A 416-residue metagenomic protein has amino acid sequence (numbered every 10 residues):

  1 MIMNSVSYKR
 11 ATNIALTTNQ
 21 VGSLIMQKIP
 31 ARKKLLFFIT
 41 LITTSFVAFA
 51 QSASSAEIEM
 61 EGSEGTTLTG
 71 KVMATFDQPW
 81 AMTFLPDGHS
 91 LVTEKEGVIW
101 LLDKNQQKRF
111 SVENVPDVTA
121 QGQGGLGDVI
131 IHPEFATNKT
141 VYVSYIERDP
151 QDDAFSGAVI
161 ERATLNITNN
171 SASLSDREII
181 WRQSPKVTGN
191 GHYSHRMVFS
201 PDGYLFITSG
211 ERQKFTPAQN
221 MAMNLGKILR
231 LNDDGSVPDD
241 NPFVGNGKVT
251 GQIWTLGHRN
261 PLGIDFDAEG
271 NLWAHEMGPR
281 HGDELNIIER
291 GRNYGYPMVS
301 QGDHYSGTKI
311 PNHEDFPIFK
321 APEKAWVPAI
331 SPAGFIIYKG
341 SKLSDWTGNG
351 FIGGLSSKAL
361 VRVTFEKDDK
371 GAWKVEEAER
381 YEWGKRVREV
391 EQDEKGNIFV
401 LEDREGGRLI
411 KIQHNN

Functional and structural regions predicted by a protein language model:
A11, T18, I25-F38: Bacterial N-terminal signal peptides that target proteins for export
F37-A48: Bacterial N-terminal signal peptides
Q51-F215, G263, N271-A274, G278 (+2 more regions): Acidic, Gly/Ser/Thr-rich repeat motifs that build Ca2+-stabilized beta-propeller blades
S111-G122, D176-G189, G235-W254, M298-W326: Surface-exposed loop and turn segments in beta-propeller and other repeat-based domains that flank or scaffold
V159-I167, M223-D233, I288: Beta-propeller blade signature
V249-E284: Repeat-solenoid scaffold signature
A372-Q392: Conserved blade-ending motifs and adjacent loop-strand segments that build the rim/top face of beta-propeller domains
